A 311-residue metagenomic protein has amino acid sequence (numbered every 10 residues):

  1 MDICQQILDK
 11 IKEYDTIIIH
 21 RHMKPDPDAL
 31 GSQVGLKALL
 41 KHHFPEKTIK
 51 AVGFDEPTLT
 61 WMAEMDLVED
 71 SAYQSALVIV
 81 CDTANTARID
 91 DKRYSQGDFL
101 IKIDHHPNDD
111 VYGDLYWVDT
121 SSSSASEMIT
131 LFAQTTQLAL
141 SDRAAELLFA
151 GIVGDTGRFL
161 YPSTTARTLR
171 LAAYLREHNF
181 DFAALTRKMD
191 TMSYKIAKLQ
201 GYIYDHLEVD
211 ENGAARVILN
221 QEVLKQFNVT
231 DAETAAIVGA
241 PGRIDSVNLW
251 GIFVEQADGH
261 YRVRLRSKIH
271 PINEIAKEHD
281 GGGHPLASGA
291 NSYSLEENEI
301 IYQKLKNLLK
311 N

Functional and structural regions predicted by a protein language model:
D2-R21, P27, G31-P57, D70 (+2 more regions): Hydrophobic helix-and-loop "lid/oligomerization" segment in the mid-to-C-terminal part of catalytic domains
H20, K24, V80, K102-I103 (+1 more regions): Generic enzyme active-site microenvironment
G35-K37, S95-D98, V118-D119, R170: Glycine-rich, phosphate-binding/catalytic loops in enzymes
T48-K50, F99, Y116, A139: Conserved beta-strand segments of alpha/beta enzyme cores
W61-L115: Active-site cofactor/cluster-binding pocket
D66-D70, V118-S121, K268-I269: Short, hinge-like loop/turn segments at secondary-structure boundaries
H106-L171: Short alpha-helices
